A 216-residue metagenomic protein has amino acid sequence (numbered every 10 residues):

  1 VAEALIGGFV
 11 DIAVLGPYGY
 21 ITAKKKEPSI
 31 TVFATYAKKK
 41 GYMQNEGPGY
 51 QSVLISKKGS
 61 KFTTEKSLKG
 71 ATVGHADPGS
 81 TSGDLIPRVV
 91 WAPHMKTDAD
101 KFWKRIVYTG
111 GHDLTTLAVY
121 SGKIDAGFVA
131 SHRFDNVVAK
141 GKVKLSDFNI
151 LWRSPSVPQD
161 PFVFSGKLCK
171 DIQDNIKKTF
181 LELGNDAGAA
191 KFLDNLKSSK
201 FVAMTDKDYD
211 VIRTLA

Functional and structural regions predicted by a protein language model:
V1, D11-V14, D98-G111, N149-W152: Short beta-strand-to-loop elements that line the ligand-binding cleft of bilobed periplasmic-binding protein-like
V1-K61, S131: Short, glycine-/small- and polar/acidic-enriched structural segments that line small-molecule recognition paths
L5-I6, L68, V119-Y120: Hydrophobic residues within well-ordered alpha-helices
V14-P28, V90-P93, A118-S121, D125-L145: A ligand-binding cleft/hinge motif common to bilobed small-molecule-binding domains
Y18, N45-T116, H132: Bilobed "Venus flytrap"/periplasmic-binding protein-like clamshell domains and structurally analogous long
I30-G47, F102-R105, V138-S156: Short beta-strand->loop
G49-F62, V157-D171: A bilobed periplasmic-binding-protein/Venus flytrap-type ligand-binding module shared by bacterial periplasmic
V157, V163-A216: An extracytoplasmic/periplasmic, membrane-proximal ligand-sensing/linker region
